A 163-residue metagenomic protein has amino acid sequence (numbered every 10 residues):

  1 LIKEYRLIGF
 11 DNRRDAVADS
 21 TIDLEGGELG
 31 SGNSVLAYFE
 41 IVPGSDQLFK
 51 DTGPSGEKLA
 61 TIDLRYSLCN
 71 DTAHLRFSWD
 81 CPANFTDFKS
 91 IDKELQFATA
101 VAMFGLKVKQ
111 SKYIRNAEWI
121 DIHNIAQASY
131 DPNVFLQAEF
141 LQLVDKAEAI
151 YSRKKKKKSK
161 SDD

Functional and structural regions predicted by a protein language model:
L1-C69: Acidic, polar loop-rich interaction surfaces within structured domains
V42-K156, K160: Conserved functional hotspot residues or short segments at active or partner-binding sites across diverse domains
